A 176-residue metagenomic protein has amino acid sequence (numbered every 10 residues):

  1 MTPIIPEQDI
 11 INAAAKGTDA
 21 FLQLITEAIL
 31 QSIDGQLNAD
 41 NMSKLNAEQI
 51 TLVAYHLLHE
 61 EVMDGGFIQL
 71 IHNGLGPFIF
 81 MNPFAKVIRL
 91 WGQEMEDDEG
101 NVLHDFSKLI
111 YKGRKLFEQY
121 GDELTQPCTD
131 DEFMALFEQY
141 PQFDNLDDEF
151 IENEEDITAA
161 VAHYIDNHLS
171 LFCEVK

Functional and structural regions predicted by a protein language model:
T2-A85, D97-K176: Extended, alpha-helix-rich binding/interface surfaces that flank or overlap catalytic cores and mediate recognition
G92-M95: A conserved position within tetratricopeptide repeats
